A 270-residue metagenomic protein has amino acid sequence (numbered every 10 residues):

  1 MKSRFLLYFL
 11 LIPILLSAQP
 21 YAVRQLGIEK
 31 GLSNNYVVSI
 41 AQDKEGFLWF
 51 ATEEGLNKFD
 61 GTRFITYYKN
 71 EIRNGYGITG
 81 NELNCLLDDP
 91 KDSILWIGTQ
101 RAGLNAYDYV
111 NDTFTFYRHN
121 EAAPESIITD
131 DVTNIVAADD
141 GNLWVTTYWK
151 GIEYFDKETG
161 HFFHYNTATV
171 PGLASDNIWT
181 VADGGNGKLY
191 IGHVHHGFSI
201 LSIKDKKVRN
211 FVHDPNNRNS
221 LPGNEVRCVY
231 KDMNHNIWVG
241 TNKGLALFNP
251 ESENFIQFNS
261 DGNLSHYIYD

Functional and structural regions predicted by a protein language model:
M1-D270: Carboxylate-rich, polar loop motifs that coordinate divalent cations or form catalytic acidic clusters
